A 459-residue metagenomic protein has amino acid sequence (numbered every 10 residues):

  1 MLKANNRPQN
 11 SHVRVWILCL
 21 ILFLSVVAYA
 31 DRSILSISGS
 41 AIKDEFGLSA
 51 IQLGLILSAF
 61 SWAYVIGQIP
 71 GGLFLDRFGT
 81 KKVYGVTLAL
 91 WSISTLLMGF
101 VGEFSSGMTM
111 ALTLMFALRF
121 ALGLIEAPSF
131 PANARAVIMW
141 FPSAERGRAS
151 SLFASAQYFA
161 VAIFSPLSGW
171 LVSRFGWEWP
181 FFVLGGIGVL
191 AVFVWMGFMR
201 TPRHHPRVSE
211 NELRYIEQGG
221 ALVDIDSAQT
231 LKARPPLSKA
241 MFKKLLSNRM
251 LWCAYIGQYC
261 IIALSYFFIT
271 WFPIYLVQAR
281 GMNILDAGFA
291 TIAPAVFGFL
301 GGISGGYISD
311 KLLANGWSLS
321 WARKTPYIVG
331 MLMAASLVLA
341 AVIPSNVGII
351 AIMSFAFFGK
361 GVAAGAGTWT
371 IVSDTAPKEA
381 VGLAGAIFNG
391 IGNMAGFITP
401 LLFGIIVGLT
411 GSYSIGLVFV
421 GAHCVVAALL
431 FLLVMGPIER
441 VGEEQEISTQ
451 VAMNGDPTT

Functional and structural regions predicted by a protein language model:
L35-S36, K243-I303, G361-G365, W369: Extracytoplasmic gate region of multi-pass secondary transporters
S58-L73, I292-G305: Central cavity-lining transmembrane alpha-helices of secondary-active solute carriers, predominantly the Major
A89-M108, L332-P344: C-terminal ends and interior cores of transmembrane alpha-helices in multi-pass membrane transporters/permeases
S94, M108-P128, G348-A363: Hydrophobic core of transmembrane alpha-helices in multi-pass small-molecule transporters, especially MFS/SLC-type
L118-Y158: Cytoplasmic helix-loop-helix junction between adjacent transmembrane helices in 12-TM secondary transporters
F153-P206: Helix-loop-helix hairpin linking two adjacent transmembrane segments in secondary transporters
G302, S373-T410: A late C-terminal transmembrane helix in Major Facilitator Superfamily
S320-G367: C-terminal transmembrane helical hairpin of 12-TM major facilitator-type secondary transporters
